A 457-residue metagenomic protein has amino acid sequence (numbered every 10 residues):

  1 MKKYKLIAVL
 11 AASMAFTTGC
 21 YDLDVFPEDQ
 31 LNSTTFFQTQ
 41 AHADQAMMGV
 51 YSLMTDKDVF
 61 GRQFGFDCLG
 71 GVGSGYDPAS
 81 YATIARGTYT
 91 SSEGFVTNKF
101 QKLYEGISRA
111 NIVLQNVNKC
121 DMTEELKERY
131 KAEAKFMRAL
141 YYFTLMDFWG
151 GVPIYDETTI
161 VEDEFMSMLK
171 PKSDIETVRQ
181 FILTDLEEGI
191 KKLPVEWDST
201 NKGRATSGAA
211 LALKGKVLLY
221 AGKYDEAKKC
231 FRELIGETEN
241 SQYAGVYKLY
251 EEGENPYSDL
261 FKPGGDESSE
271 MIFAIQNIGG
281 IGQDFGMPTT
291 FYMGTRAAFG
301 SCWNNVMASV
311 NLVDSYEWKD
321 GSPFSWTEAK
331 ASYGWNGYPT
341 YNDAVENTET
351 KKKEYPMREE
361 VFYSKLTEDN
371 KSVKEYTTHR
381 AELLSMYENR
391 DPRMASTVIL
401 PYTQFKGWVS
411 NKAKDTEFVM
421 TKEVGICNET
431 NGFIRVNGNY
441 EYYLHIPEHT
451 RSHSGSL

Functional and structural regions predicted by a protein language model:
Y4, A8, C20-D67, T97 (+5 more regions): Acidic, glycine-rich segments characteristic of secretory precursors and extracytoplasmic regions
K5, T17-G19, D121-K135, A221-E233: Secondary-structure transition into beta-strands, especially the periplasmic turns and strand N-termini that construct
A8-A15: Bacterial N-terminal signal peptides
T39-F60, D77-W149, L169-Q180, L186-K202 (+4 more regions): Conserved, well-structured interaction surfaces
A41, G253, N277-G279, S396-P401: Short, flexible loop/turn elements at secondary-structure junctions
I154-D266: Hydrophobic, small-residue-rich alpha-helical packing segments that form membrane-like cores
L219-G222, F231-K371: Polar, glycine-rich mid-to-C-terminal structural blocks that act as macromolecule-binding/assembly scaffolds
Y333-L457: Flexible, polar/acidic helix-loop-strand segments at domain edges
